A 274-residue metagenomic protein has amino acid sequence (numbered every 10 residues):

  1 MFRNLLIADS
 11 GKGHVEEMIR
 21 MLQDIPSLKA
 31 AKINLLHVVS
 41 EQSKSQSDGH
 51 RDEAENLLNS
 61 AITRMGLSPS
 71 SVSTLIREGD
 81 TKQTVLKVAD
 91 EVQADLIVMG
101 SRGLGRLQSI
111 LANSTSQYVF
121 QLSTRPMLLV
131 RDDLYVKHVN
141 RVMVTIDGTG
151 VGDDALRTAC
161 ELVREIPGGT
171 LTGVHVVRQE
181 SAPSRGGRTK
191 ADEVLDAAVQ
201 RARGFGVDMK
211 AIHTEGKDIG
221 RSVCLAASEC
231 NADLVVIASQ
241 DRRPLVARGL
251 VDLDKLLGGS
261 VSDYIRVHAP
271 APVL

Functional and structural regions predicted by a protein language model:
M1, G13, T63-I97, G204-L245: Structural beta-alpha unit
M1-G49, S70, H138-R185, V199-I212 (+1 more regions): Small/aliphatic-rich secondary-structure junction motif
R3, K87-Y135, E229-L274: Gly/Ser-rich helix-loop-strand patches that form or flank binding pockets for ribonucleotide-derived cofactors
I19, D48-N59, R188-D196, G259: Short, surface-exposed alpha-helical segments at coil->helix boundaries
R20-Q23, T63, Q117, C224 (+1 more regions): Active-site phosphate/pyrophosphate- and oxyanion-stabilizing loops and adjacent acidic/basic residues in soluble
S43, K82-T84, R106, K137 (+3 more regions): Generic structural signal for helix capping and beta-alpha/helix-loop junctions
K44-H50, P183-G187, R243-L256: Short, flexible/disordered intra-domain loops and linkers
